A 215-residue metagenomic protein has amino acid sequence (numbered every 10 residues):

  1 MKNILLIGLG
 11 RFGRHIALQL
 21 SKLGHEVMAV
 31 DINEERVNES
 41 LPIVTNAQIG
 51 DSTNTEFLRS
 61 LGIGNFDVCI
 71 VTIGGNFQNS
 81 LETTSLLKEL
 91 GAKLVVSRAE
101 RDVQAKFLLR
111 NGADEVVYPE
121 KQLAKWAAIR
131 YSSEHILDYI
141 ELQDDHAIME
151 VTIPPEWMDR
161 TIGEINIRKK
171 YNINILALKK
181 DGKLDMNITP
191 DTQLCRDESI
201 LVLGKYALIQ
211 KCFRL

Functional and structural regions predicted by a protein language model:
M1-L215: Cytosolic regulatory regions of ion transport systems
